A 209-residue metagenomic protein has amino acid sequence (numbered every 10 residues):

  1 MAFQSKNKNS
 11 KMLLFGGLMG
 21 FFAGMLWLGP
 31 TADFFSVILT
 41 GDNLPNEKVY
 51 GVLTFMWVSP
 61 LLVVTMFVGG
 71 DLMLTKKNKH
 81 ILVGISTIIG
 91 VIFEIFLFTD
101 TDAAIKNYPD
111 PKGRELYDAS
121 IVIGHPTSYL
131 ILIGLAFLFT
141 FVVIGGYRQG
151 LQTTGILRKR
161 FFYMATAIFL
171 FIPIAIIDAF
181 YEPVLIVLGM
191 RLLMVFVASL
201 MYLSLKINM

Functional and structural regions predicted by a protein language model:
M1-A2: N-terminal signal-anchor/start-transfer transmembrane helix
S5: Membrane-interface transmembrane helices that cradle and orient dolichyl/undecaprenyl
S10-G90, V187-S199: Individual alpha-helical transmembrane segments in multi-pass integral membrane proteins
K11-M12, N78-S86, S120-T127, V143-A167: Membrane-helix boundary/juxtamembrane motif in polytopic membrane proteins
A23-L28, I88-T99, A167-I176: Aromatic-anchored segments of alpha-helical transmembrane domains
A32-D42, F98-I105, A175-E182: Juxtamembrane "helix-exit" motif on the non-cytosolic side of transmembrane helices
F93-I144, V184-V187: Extracellular-loop-to-transmembrane junctions of the mid-late helices
F137-M209: C-terminal transmembrane-bundle signature of multipass membrane proteins, characterized by strong activation on
